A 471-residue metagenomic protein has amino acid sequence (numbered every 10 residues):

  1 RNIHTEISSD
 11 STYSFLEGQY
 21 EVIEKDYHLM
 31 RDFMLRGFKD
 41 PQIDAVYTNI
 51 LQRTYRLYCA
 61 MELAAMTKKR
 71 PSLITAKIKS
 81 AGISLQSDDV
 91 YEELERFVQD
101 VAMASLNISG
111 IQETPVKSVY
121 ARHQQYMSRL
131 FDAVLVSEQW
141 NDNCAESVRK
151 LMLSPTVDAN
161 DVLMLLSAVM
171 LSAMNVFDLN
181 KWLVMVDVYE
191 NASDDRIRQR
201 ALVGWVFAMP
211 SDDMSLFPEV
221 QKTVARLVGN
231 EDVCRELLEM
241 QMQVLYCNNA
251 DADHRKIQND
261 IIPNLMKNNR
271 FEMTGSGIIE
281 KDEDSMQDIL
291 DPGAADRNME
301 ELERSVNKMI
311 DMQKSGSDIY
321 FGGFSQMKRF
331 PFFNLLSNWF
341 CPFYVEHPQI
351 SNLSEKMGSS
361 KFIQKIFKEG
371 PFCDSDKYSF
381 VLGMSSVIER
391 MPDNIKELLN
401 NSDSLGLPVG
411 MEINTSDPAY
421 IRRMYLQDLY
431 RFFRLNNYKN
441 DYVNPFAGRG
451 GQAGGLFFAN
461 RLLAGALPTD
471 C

Functional and structural regions predicted by a protein language model:
R1-G18, D32-A45, E138, N160 (+4 more regions): Terminal low-complexity "docking" segments
R1-Q112, A121-R122: Extended, helix-rich scaffolding/adaptor regions
I3, I7, S11, G18 (+9 more regions): Conserved small-residue packing positions in alpha-helical repeats and bundles
K25, L29-D32, R56, A60-L63 (+9 more regions): Positions within ordered alpha-helical repeat solenoids
M66-Q125, D132-L135, P218-S285, N400-G454: Intrinsically disordered, low-complexity, charge-biased linker/tail regions
D89-A192, R198, A208-L216: Alpha-helical solenoid scaffolds in large eukaryotic transport, assembly, and signaling factors
A145-K150, N180-D187, S215-G229, K256-I262 (+1 more regions): Alpha-helical repeat scaffolds
P342-C471: Alpha-solenoid helical-repeat scaffolds
